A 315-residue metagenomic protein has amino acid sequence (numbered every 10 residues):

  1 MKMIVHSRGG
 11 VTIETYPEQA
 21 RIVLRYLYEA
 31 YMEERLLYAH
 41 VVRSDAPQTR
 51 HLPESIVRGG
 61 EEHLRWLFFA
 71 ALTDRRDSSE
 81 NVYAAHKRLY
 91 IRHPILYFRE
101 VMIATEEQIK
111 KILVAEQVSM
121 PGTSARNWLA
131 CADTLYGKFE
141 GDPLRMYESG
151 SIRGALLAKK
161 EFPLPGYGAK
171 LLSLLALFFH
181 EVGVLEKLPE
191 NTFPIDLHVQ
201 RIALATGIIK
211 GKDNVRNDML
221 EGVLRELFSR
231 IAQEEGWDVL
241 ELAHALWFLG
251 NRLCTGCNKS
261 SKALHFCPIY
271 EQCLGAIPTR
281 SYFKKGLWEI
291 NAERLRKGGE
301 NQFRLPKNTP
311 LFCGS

Functional and structural regions predicted by a protein language model:
M1-S315: HhH-family (HhH-GPD) DNA N-glycosylase catalytic core used in base-excision repair
